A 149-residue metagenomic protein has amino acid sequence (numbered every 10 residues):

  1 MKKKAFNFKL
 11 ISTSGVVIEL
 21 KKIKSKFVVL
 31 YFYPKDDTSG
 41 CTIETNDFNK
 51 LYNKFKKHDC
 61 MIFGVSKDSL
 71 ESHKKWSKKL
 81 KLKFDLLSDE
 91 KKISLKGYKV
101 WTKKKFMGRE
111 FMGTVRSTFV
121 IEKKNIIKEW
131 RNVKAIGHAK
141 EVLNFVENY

Functional and structural regions predicted by a protein language model:
M1-Y149: Chalcogenol-based redox active-site neighborhoods
